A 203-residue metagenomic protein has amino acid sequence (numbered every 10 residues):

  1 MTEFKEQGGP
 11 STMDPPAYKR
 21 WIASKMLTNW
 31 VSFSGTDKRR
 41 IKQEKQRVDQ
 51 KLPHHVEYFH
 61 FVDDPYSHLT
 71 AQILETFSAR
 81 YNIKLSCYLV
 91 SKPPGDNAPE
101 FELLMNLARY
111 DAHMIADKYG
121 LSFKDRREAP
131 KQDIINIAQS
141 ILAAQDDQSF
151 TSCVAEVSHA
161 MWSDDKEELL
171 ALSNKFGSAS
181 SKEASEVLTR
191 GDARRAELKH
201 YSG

Functional and structural regions predicted by a protein language model:
E3-R39, H68-S78, A155-G203: C-terminal cap of thioredoxin/glutaredoxin-like
P16-W21, Q46-D49, E102: A broad, low-specificity signal for short, low-complexity segments enriched in glycine/proline and polar/charged
A23-N29, P53-E57, N106-Y110, G177: A generic short-segment signal for beta-strand/edge and adjacent turn/coil regions
N29, R47-Q50, Y81, L85: N-proximal short alpha-helices
K38-V48: A short, compositionally biased domain-edge/stem linker segment
E44, H54-Y58, K92-D96, L121 (+1 more regions): General secondary-structure edge motif
Q46-T76: Local sequence-structure signature of Cys/Sec-based thiol-disulfide redox active-site neighborhoods
V62, L69-M161: Structural alpha/beta surface segment adjacent to cysteine/selenocysteine redox centers across thiol/disulfide enzymes
